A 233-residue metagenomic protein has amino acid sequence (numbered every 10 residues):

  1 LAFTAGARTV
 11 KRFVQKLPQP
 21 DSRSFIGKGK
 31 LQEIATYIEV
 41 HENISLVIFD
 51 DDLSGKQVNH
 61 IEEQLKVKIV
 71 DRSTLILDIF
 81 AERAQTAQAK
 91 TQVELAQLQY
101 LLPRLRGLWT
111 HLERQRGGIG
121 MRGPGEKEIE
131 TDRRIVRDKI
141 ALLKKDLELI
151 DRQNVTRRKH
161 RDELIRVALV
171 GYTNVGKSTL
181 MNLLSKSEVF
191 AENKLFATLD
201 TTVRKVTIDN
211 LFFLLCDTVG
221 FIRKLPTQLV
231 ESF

Functional and structural regions predicted by a protein language model:
L1-R166: Conserved P-loop NTPase architecture
G29-K30, V230-F233: Charged helix-capping and loop-helix junction motifs
L108-E231: Conserved G1/Walker A P-loop phosphate-binding module
